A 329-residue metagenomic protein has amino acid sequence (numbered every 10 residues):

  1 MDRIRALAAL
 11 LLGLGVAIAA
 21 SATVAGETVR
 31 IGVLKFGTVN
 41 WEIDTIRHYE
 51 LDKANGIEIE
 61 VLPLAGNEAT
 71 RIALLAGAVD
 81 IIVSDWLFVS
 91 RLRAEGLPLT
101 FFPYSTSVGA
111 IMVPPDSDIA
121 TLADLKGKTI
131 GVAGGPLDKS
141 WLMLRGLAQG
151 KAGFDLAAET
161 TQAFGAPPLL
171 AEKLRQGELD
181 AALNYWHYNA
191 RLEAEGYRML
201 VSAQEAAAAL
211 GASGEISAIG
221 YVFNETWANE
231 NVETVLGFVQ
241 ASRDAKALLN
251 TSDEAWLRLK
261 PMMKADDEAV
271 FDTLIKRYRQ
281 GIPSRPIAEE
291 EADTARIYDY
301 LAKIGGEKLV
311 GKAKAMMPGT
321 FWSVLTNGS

Functional and structural regions predicted by a protein language model:
M1-A8: Twin-arginine (Tat) signal peptide motif
A8-A19: Bacterial N-terminal signal peptides
A25-L156, T161-F164, Q176, D180-W186: Short, glycine-/small- and polar/acidic-enriched structural segments that line small-molecule recognition paths
N40, R71, L75, W86-V89 (+12 more regions): Extracytoplasmic/secreted envelope proteins and their assembly/folding machinery, especially bacterial periplasmic
A54, Q204-G214, Q280-E289: Short, solvent-exposed loop/beta-turn-alpha elements that line the ligand-binding surface or hinge of extracytoplasmic
L87, P168-P261: Pocket-lining segment of extracytoplasmic ligand-binding domains
A228-K308: Secondary-structure end/capping motifs
A295-S329: Conserved C-terminal helix/tail region of periplasmic/extracytoplasmic solute-binding proteins
